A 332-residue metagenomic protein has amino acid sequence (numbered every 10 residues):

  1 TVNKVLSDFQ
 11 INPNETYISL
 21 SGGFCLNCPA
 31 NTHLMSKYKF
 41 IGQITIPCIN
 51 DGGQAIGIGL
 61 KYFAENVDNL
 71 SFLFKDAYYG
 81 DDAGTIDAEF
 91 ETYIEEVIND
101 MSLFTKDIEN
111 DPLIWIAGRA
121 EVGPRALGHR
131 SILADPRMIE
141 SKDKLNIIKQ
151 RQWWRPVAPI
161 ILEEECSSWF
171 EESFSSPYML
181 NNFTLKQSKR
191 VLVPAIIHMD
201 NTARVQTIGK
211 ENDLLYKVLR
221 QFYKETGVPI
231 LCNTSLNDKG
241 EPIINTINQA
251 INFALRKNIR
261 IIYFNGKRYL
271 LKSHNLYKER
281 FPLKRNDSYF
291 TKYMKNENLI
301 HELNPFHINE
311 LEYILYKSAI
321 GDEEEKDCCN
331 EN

Functional and structural regions predicted by a protein language model:
T1-N14: Phosphate/ATP-binding catalytic cores across multiple sugar-kinase/actin-like superfamilies, primarily ASKHA
E15-I18, G42: Residue-level recognition of the N-termini of beta-strands and the immediately preceding loop/turn
Y17-L34: Glycine-rich phosphate-binding loops at beta-strand->alpha-helix junctions
N31-E331: Flexible beta->alpha loop and helix N-cap segments adjacent to enzyme active/binding sites
